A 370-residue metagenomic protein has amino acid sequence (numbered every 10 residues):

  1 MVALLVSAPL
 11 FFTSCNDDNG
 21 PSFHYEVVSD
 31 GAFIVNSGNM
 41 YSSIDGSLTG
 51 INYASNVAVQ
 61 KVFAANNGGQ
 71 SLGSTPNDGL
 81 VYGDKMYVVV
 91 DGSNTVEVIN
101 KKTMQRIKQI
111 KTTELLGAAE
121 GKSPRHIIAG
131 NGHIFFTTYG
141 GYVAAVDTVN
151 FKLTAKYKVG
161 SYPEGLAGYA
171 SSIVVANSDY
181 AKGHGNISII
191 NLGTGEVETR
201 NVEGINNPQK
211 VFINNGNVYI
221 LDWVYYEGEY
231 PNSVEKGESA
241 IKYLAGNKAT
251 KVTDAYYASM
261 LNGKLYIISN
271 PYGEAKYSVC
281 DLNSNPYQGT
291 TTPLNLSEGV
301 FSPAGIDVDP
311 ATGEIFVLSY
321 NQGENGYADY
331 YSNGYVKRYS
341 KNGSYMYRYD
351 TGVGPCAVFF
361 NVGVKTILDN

Functional and structural regions predicted by a protein language model:
M1-V2: Bacterial N-terminal signal peptides that target proteins for export
L10-S14: C-terminal motif of bacterial Sec signal peptides marking the signal peptidase cleavage site
N16-N370: Predominantly soluble domains enriched in secretory-pathway, periplasmic, or organellar proteins
